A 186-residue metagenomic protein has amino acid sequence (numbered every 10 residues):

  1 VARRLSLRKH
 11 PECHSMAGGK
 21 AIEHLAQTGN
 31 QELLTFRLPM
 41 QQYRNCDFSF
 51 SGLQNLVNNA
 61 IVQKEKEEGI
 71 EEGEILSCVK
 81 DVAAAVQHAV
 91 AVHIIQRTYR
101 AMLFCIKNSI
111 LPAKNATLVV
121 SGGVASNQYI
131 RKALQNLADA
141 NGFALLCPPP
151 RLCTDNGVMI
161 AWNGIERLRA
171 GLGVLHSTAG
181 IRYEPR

Functional and structural regions predicted by a protein language model:
V1-A2, T98, I160-I165: Buried hydrophobic packing segments
V1-C78, N136, E166, A170-P185: A short helix-loop
R3, L103, D139: Short polybasic/polar patches that bind polyanions
S15-G19, C46, F50, Q54 (+6 more regions): Generic structural signal for well-ordered, non-membrane alpha-helical segments in soluble metabolic enzymes
Q42, C46-D47, N58-A60, K64-V119: Adenine-nucleotide phosphate-binding core of ATP-dependent small-molecule kinases
N115-L134: Glycine-rich phosphate-binding loops at beta-strand->alpha-helix junctions
T117-L118, L134-M159: Conserved phosphate-binding/catalytic loops in two-lobed NTP-binding clefts
A125-Y129, D139, L152-R169: Claisen-condensing/thiolase-fold acyl-transfer catalytic domains that form or cleave C-C bonds in fatty acid
